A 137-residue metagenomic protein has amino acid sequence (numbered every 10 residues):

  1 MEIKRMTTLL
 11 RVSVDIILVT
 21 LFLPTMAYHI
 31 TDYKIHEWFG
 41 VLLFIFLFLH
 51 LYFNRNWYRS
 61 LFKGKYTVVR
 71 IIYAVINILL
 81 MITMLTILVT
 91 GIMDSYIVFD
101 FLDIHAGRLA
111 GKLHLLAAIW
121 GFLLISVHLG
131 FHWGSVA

Functional and structural regions predicted by a protein language model:
M1-A137: Membrane-embedded alpha-helical bundles that constitute the cytochrome b-like, heme-associated redox core of multi-pass
